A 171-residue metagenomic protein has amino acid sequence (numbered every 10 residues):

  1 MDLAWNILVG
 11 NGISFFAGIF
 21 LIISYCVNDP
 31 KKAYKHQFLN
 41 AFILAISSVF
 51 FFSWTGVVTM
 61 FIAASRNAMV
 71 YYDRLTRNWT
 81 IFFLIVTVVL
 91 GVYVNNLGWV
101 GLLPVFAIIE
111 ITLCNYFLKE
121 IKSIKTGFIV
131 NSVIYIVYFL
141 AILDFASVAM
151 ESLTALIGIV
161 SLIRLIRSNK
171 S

Functional and structural regions predicted by a protein language model:
M1-S171: Alpha-helical membrane-protein topology signature
